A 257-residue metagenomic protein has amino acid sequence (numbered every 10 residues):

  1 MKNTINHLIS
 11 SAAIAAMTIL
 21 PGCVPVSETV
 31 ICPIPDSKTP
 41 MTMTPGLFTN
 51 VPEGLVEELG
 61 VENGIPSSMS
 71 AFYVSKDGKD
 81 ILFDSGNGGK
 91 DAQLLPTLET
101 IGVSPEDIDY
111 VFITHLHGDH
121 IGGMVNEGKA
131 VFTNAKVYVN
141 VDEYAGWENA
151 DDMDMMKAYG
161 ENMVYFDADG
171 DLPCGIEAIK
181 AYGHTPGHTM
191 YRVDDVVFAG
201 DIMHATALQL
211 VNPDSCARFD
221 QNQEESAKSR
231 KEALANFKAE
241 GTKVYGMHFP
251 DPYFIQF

Functional and structural regions predicted by a protein language model:
M1-A12: Bacterial N-terminal signal peptides that target proteins for export
S10, C23-D77, F257: Zn-dependent metallo-beta-lactamase
S11-I19: Bacterial N-terminal signal peptides
V30-I34, E57-G60, G64-P66, S70-S75 (+2 more regions): Core dinuclear metal-dependent hydrolase active-site scaffold
I81-F83, F112, V137, V196-F198 (+1 more regions): Residue-level marker for buried hydrophobic side chains located in beta-strands that build the well-ordered beta-sheet
G86-E161: Active-site HxH/HxHxD metal-binding segment of metal-dependent hydrolases
T133-K180, T185, E225-G241: Metallo-beta-lactamase
D169-G170, K180-Y182, P186-F257: Metallo-beta-lactamase
